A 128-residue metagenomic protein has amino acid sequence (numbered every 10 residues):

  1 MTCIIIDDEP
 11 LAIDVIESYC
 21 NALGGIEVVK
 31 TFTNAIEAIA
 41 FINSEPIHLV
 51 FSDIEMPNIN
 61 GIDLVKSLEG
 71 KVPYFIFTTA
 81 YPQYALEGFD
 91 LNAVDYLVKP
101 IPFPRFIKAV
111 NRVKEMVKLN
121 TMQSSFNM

Functional and structural regions predicted by a protein language model:
M1-T2: Extreme N-terminal starter segment of soluble prokaryotic enzymes
D8-E9, I54: Generic detector of well-ordered alpha-helical packing
E9-K30: Two-component/phosphorelay signaling modules centered on CheY-like receiver
T31-A35: A structural preference for long, well-packed, hydrophobic secondary-structure segments
I36-F126: CheY-like receiver
